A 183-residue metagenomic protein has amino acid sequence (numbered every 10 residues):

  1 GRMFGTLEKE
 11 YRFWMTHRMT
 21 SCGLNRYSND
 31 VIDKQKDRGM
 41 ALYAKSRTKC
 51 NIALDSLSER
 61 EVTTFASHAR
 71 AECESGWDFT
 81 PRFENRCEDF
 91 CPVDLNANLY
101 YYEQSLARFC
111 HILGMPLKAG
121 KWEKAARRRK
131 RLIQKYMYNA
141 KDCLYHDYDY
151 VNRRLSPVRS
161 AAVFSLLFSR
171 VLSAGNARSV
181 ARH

Functional and structural regions predicted by a protein language model:
R2-V93, H183: Active-site acid/base region of carbohydrate-active enzymes
F4, E8-R38, A97-A177: Catalytic cores of carbohydrate-active enzymes
A177-H183: Metal-dependent catalytic core segments for phosphate chemistry
